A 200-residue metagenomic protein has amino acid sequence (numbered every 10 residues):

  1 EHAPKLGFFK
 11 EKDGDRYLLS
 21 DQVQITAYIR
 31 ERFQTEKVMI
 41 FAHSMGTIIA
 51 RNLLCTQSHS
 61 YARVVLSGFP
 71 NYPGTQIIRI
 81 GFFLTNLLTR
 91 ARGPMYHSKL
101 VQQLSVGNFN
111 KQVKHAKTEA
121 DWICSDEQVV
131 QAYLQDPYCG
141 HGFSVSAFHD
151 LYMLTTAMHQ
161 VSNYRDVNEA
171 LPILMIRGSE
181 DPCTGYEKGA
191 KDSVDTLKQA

Functional and structural regions predicted by a protein language model:
H2-D13: Cap/lid segment of the alpha/beta-hydrolase catalytic domain
S20-E36: Conserved acidic catalytic loop of the alpha/beta-hydrolase fold
F41-G46, A50: Gly/Ala-rich beta-loop-alpha elbow adjacent to hydrolase catalytic centers
A50-Y138: Alpha/beta-hydrolase-fold enzymes
C139, F143-R165: Active-site nucleophile elbow and catalytic-triad environment of alpha/beta-hydrolase enzymes
V167-I173: Short, proline-enriched alpha-helix->beta-strand connector loops that line the catalytic pocket of alpha/beta-hydrolase
M175-R177: Short beta-strand/loop motif that positions the catalytic acidic residue of the alpha/beta-hydrolase fold
P182-D192: Conserved alpha/beta-hydrolase "acid-adjacent" motif
